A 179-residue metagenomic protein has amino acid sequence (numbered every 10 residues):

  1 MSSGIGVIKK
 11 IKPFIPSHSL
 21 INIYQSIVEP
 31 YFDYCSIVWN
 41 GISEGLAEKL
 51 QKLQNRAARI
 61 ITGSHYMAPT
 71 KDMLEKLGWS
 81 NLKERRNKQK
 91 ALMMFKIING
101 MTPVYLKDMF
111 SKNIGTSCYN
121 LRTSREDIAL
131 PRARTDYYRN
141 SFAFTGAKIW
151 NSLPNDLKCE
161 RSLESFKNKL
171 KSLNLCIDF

Functional and structural regions predicted by a protein language model:
M1-F179: Hydrophobic/basic alpha-helical segments
